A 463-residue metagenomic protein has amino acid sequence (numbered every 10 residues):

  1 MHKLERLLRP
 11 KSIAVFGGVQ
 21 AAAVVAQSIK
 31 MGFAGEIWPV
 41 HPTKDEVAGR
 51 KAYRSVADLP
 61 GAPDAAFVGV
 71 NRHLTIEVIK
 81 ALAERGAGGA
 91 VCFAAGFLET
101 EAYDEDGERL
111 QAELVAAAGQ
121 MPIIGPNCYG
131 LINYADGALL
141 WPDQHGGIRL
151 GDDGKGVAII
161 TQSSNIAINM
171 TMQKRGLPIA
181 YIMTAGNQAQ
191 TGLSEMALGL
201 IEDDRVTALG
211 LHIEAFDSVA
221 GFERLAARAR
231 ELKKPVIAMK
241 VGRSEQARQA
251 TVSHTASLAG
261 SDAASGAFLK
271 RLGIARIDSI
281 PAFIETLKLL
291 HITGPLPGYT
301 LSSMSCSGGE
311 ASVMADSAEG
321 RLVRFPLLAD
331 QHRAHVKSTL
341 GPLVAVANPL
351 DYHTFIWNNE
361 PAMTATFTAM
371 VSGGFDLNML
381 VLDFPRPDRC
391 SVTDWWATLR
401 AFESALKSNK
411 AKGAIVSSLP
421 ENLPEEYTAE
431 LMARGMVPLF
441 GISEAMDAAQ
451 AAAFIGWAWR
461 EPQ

Functional and structural regions predicted by a protein language model:
M1-Q463: Catalytic-core regions of core metabolic enzymes, especially those transforming organic acids/acyl-group intermediates
